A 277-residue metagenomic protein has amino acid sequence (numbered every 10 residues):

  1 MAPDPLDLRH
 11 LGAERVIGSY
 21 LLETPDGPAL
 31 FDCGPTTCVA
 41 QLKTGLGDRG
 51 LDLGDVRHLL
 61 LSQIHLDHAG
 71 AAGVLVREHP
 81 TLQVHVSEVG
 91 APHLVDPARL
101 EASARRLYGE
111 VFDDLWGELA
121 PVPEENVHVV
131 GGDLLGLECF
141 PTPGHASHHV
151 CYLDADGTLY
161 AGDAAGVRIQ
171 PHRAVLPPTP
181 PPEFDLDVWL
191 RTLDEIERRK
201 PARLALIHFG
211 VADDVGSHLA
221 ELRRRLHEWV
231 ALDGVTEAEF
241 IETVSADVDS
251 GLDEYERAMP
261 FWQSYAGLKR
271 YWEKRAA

Functional and structural regions predicted by a protein language model:
M1-R49, D55, Y152-D163: Conserved beta-strand hairpin/beta-sheet module of binuclear metal-dependent hydrolase folds, prominently
L21-E23, G131-D154: Core dinuclear metal-dependent hydrolase active-site scaffold
L22, D32, L42, Q63 (+5 more regions): Divalent metal-coordination and catalytic microenvironments
P35-T37, E138, S147-D213: Metallo-beta-lactamase
D55-D67: Metallo-beta-lactamase
G70-H79: Metal-dependent catalytic neighborhoods of phosphoester/phosphodiester hydrolases
H93-F140, L193: Metallo-beta-lactamase
A231-A277: C-terminal regulatory/interaction regions
